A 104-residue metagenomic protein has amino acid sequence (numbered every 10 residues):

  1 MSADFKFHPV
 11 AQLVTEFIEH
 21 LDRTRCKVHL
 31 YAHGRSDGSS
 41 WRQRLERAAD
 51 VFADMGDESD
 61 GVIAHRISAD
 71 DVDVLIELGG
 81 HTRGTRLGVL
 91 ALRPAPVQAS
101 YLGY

Functional and structural regions predicted by a protein language model:
M1-Y104: Conserved nucleotide-cofactor-binding alpha/beta core module
